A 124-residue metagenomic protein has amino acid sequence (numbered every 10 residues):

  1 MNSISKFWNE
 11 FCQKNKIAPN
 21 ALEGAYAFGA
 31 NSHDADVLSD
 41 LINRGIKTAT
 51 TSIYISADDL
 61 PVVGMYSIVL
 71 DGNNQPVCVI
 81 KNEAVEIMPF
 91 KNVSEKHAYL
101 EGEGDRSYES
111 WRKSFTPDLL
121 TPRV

Functional and structural regions predicted by a protein language model:
M1-V79, V85-V124: Mixed-charge, low-complexity intrinsically disordered regions
